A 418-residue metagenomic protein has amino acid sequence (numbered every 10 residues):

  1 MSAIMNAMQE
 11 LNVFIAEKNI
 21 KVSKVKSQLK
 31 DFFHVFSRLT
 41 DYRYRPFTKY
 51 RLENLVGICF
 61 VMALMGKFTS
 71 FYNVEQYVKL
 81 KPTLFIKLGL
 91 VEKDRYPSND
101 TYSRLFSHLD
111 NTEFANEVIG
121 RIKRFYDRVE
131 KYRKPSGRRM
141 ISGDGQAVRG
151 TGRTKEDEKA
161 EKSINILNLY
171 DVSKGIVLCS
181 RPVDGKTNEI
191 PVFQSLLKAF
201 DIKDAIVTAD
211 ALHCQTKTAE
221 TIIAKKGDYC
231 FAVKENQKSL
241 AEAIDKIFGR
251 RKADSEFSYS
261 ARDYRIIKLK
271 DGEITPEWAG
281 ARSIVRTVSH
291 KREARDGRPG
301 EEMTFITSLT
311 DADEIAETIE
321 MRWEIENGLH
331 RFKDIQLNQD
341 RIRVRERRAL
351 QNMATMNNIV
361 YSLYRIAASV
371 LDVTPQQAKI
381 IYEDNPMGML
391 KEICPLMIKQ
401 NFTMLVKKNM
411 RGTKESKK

Functional and structural regions predicted by a protein language model:
M1-S142, T151, D157, N168-S180 (+3 more regions): Dynamic "connector" segments at or just before major functional cores
V25, T310-R343: Short amphipathic alpha-helical "interface-anchor" segments enriched in bulky aromatics
I58, V74, S98, Y102 (+9 more regions): Short, conserved catalytic/metal-binding motifs centered on acidic residues
R153-I166, R298-G300, I325: Short, flexible loop/turn motifs enriched in small residues
A160-N165, K217-K234: A short alpha/beta connector and helix-capping loop motif
R181-A199: Active-site beta-loop-alpha junctions of metal-dependent nucleic acid enzymes, especially the RNase H-like/DDE
T208-T216, K234-S239: Acidic, metal-coordinating catalytic cores used for nucleic-acid/nucleotide bond scission and strand-transfer chemistry
D228-E324: An anionic, glycine-rich sequence signature occurring as long contiguous blocks
